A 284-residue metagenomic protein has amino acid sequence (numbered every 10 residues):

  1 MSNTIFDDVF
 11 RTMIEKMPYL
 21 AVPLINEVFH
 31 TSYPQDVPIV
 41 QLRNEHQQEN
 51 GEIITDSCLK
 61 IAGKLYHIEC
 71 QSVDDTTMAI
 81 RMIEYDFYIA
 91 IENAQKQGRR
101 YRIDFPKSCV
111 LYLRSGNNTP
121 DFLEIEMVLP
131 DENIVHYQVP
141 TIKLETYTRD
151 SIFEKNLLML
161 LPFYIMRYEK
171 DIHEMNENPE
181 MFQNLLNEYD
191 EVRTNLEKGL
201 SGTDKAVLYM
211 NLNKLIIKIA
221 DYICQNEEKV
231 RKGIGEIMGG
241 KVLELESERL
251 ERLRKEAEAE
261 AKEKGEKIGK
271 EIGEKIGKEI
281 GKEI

Functional and structural regions predicted by a protein language model:
M1-M159: Accessory alpha/beta interaction modules
R11, R43, R81, R99-R102 (+8 more regions): Arginine residue identity/basic-tract feature
K60-S72, H173-I284: Short, charged alpha-helical interaction segments and adjacent helix-coil junctions
D86, A90-N93, E169, A220-C224 (+1 more regions): Short amphipathic alpha-helical signal-transduction/dimerization elements
F153-E180: Coupling/switch segment of ABC-type P-loop NTPase heads
